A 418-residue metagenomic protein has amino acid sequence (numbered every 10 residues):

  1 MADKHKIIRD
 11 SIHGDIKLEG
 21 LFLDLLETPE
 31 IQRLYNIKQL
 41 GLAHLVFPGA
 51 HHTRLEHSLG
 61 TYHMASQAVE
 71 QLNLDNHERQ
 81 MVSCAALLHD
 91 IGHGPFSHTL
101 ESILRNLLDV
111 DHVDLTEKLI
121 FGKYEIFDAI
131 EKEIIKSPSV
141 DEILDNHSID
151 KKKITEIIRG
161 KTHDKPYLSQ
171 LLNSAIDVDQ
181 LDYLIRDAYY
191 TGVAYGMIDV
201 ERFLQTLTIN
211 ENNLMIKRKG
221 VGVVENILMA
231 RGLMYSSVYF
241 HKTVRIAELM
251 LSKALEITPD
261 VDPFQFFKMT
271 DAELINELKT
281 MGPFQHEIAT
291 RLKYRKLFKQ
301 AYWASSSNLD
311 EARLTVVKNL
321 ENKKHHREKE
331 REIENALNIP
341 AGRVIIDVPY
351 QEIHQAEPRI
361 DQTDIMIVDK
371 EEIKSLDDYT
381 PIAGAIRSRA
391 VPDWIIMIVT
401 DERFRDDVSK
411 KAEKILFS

Functional and structural regions predicted by a protein language model:
M1-M81, I91-S418: Histidine-centered, transition-metal-coordinating active-site segments
